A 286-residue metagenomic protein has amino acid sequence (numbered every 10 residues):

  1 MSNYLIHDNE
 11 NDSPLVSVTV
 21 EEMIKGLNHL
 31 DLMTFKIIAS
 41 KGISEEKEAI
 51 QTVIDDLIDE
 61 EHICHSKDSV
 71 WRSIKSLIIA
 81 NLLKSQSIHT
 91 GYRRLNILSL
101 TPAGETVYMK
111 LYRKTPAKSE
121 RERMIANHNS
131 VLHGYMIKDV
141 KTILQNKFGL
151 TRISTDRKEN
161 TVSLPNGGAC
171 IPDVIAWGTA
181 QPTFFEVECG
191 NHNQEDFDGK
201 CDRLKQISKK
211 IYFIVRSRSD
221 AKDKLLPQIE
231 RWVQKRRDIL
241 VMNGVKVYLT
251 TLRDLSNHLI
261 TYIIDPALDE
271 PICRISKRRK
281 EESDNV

Functional and structural regions predicted by a protein language model:
M1-R123: Nuclease-adjacent, charged terminal/linker segments that flank catalytic cores
L15-M23, E195, K210, L226-V286: Non-catalytic C-terminal interaction segments of nucleic acid-processing enzymes
S73, K200-L204, Q228-W232: A general structural detector for well-ordered alpha-helical segments in enzyme core domains, enriched
G104, V215-K222: Short beta-alpha junction loops
L111-D156: Amphipathic alpha-helical dimerization/coiled-coil segments that flank or bridge DNA-binding/regulatory modules
K141, Q145-N193: Active-site metal-binding core of divalent-cation-utilizing nuclease and nuclease-like domains
Q181-F185, I207-R216, V247: Hydrophobic beta-strand segments of well-ordered beta-sheets in folded domains
G190-K209: Mg2+/Mn2+-dependent nuclease catalytic core
